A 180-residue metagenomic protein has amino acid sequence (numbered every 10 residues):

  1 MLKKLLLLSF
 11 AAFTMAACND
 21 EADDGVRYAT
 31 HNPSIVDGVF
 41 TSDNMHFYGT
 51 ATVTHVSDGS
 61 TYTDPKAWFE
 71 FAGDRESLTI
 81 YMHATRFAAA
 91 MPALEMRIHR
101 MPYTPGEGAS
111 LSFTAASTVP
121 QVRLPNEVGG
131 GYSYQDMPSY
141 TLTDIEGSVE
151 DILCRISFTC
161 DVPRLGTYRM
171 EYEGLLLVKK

Functional and structural regions predicted by a protein language model:
L2-L6, F13-H46, V162-K180: Bacterial Sec-dependent N-terminal signal peptides
S9, A22, D151-L153: Hydrophilic extracytoplasmic domains
T14, Y28-T63, Y81-F87, R97-I98 (+1 more regions): Primarily mature extracellular domains of secreted and cell-surface proteins, especially surface-exposed modules
T41-D43, D74-E76, S148-I152: Solvent-exposed loop and beta-edge segments used for protein-protein assembly and interaction
Y48, D64, L94-R100, R169-L176: Short amphipathic beta-strand/extended segments with alternating polar/hydrophobic composition
G59-Y140: Predominantly extracellular/secreted and cell-surface proteins with exposed, flexible low-complexity segments
T114-K180: Beta-sheet ligand-binding and adhesion/scaffold domains
